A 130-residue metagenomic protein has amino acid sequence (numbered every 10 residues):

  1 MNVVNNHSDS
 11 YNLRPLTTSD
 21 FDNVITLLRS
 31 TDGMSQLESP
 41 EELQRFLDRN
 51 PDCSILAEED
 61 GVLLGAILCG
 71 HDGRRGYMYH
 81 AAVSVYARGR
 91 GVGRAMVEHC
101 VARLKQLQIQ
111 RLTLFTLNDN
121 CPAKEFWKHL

Functional and structural regions predicted by a protein language model:
M1-N2, L112: Compositionally biased, low-complexity segments enriched in small residues
N2-H7, Y11, P15-H80, S84-Y86 (+3 more regions): Acetyl-CoA-dependent GNAT
S84-R90, N118-D119: Active-site acidic-Proline motif in GNAT/NAT acetyltransferases
L104-T116: Conserved GNAT acetyl-CoA-binding A-motif
L114-K124: Conserved beta-strand-loop-alpha-helix junction that forms the acyl-donor binding cleft
W127-K128: Conserved active-site tyrosine of GNAT-family acetyltransferases
